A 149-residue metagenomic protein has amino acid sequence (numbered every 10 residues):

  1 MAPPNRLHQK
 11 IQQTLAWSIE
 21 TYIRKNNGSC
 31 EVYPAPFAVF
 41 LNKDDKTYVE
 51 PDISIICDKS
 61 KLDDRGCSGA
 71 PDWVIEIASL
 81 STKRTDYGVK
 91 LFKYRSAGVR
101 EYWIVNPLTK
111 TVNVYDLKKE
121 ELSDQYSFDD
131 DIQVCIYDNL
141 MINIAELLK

Functional and structural regions predicted by a protein language model:
M1-K149: Gly/Pro/Ser/Thr-rich low-complexity, intrinsically disordered segments predominantly at protein N-termini
